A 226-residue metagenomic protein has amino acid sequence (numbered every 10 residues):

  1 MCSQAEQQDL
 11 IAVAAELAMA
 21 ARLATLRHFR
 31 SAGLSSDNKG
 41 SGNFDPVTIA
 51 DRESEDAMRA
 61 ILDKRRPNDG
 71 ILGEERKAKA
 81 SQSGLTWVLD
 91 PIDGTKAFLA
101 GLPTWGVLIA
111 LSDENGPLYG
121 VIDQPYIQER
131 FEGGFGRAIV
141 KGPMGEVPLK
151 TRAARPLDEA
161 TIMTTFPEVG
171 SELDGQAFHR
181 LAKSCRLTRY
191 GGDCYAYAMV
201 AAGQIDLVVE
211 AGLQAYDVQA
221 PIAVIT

Functional and structural regions predicted by a protein language model:
M1-I92: N-terminal subdomain of lithium-sensitive/metallo-dependent phosphomonoesterases centered on the IMPase/IPPase/PAP
T25-H28, D51, L62, T95 (+5 more regions): Residue-level signal for inorganic ion chemistry
N38, D63, K77-K79, I122-D123 (+3 more regions): Short secondary-structure boundary/capping segments
R52, E75, P91-G94, P125 (+3 more regions): Generic detector of well-ordered alpha-helical packing
S81-I139, A160: DPxDG-like acidic metal-binding loop motif
K141-G145: A structural micro-motif at secondary-structure boundaries
K150-T226: An extended, acidic
